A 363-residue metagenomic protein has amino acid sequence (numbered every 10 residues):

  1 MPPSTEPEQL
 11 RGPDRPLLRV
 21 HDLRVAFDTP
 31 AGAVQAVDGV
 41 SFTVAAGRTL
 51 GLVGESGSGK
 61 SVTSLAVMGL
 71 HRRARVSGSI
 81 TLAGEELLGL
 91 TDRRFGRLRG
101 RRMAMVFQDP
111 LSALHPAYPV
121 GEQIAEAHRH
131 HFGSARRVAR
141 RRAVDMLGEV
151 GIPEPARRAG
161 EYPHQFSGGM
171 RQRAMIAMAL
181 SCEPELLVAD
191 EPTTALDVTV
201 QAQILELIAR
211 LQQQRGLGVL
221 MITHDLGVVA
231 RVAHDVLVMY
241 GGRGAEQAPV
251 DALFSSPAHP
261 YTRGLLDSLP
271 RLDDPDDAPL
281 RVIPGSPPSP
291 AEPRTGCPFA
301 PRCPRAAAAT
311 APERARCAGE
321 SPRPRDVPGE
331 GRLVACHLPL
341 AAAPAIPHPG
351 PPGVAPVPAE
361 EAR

Functional and structural regions predicted by a protein language model:
P7-P16, P249-A359: Charged, flexible cofactor/metal-binding loops and thiol motifs
P13-L17, A26-G39, L70-R75, T91-R94 (+3 more regions): A short, flexible loop at the N-terminus of ABC-type nucleotide-binding domains that lies
E55, G69, V188-P192, L196-A278: P-loop NTP-binding/switch modules centered on Walker-like glycine-rich loops
H71, L87-A104, H130, R136 (+2 more regions): ABC ATPase NBD coupling module
V76-E86: Conserved ABC transporter NBD signature motif
E85-E86, R137-R157, L266-D267: Conserved ABC ATPase "signature" region
S181-E185: A short, proline-enriched helix->beta-strand linker immediately N-terminal to the Walker B motif in ABC-type P-loop
